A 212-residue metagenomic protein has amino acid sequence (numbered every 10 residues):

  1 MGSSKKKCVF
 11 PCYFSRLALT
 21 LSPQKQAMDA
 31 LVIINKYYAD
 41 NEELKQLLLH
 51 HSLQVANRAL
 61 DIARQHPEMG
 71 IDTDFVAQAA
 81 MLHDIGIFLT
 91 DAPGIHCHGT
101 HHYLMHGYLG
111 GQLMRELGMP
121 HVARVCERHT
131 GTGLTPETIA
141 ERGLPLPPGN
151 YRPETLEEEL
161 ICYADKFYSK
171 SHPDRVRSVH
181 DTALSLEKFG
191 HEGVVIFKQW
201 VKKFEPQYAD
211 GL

Functional and structural regions predicted by a protein language model:
M1-K5, P11-C12: Cationic, amphipathic, low-complexity segments that mediate targeting or membrane/lipid association
V9, Y13-T20, Q24: Short, positively charged and aromatic/hydrophobic N-terminal segments
D29-L44: Generic N-terminal amphipathic, Lys/Arg-enriched alpha-helix
N35, A56, L60, G110-R115 (+1 more regions): Amphipathic alpha-helical segments within well-ordered protein domains
A39, E68-V179: Divalent metal-dependent catalytic cores for phosphoryl transfer on phosphate-bearing substrates
Q46-H51: A short, charge-rich alpha-helical start-of-domain segment used by transcription regulators
D174-V194: C-terminal/domain-terminus segments
K188-L212: Charged phosphate-binding loop/patch that engages nucleotide di/tri-phosphates or the phosphate backbone of nucleic
